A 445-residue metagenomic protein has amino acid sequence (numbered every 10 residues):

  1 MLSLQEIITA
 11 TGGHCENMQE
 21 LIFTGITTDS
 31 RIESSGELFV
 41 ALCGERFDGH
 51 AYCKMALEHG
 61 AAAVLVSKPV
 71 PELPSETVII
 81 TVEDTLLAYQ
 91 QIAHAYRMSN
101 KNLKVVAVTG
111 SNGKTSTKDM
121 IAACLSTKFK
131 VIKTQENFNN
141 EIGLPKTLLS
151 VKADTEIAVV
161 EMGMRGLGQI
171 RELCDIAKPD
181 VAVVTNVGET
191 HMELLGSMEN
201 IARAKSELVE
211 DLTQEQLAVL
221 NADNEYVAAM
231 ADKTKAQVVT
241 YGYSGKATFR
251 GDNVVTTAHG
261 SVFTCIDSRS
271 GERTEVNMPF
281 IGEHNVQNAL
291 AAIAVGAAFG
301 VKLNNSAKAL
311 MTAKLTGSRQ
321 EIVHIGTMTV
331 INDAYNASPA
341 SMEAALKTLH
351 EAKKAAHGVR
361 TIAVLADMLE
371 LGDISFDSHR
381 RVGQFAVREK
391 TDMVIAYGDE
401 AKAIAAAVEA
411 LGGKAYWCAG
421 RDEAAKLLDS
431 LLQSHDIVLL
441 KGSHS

Functional and structural regions predicted by a protein language model:
M1-Q91, A95, R250, Q384-F385 (+2 more regions): N-terminal leader/targeting and accessory segments in enzymes
L4, V70-E76, V183-T329, E351-K354 (+4 more regions): Acidic, Mg2+-coordinating active-site environments of NTP-dependent enzymes
L4-Q5, V64, K68-V70, A334 (+2 more regions): C-terminal helical cap/extension that packs against the catalytic core of soluble nucleotide-cofactor enzymes
I7, E37, A56, I92 (+15 more regions): Residue-level signal for inorganic ion chemistry
I8, L87-A222, A228-T234, G296 (+1 more regions): Phosphate-binding loop of NTP-binding sites
C53, I170, K205, L346 (+2 more regions): Generic hydrophobic/aromatic pocket-lining and core-packing "Φ" positions
V108, K114, G317-E321, I437: ATP-dependent carboxylate/acyl-activation modules
T316-S318, A334-A344: Glycine-rich phosphate/pyrophosphate-binding beta-alpha loops
